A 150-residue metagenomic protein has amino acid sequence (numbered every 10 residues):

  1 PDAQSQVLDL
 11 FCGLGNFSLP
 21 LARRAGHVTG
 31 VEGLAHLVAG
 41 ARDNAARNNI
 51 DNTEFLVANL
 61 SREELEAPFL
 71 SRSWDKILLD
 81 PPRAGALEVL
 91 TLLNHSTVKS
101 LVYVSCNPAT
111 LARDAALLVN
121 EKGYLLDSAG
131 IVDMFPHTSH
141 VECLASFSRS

Functional and structural regions predicted by a protein language model:
P1-S150: Rossmann-like S-adenosyl-L-methionine
